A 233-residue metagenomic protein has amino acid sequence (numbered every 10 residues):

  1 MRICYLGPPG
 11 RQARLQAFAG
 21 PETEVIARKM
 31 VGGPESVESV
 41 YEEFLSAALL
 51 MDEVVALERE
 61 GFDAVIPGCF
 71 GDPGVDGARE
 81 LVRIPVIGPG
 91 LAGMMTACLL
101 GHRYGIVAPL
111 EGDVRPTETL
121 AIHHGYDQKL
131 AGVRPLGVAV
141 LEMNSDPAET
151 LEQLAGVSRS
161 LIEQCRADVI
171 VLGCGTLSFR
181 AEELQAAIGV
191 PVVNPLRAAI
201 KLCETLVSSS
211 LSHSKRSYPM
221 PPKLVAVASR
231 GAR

Functional and structural regions predicted by a protein language model:
M1-A48, P109-P147: N-terminal glycine-rich anion-binding loop in soluble enzyme alpha/beta folds
C4, G173-F179, P191-M220, L224: C-terminal and late-domain segments of enzyme folds
S39-A56, E149-V157: Glycine-rich, highly charged phosphate/nucleotide-binding loops
L50-G77, L81, C174-S178: Beta-alpha junction/loop-to-helix N-cap segments that form part of ligand/metal-binding clefts
E58-G61, I122, I162-E163: Non-catalytic positions within long, well-ordered alpha-helices that form the structural scaffold/packing of enzyme
P67, G71-G74, A155-A187, I200: Hydrophobic alpha-helical
R79-L100, L184-C203: Short, acidic/small-residue loops that bind anionic groups at enzyme active sites
C98-L136, E152, T205-R233: Short, glycine-/small-residue-rich phosphate/pyrophosphate-handling segment
